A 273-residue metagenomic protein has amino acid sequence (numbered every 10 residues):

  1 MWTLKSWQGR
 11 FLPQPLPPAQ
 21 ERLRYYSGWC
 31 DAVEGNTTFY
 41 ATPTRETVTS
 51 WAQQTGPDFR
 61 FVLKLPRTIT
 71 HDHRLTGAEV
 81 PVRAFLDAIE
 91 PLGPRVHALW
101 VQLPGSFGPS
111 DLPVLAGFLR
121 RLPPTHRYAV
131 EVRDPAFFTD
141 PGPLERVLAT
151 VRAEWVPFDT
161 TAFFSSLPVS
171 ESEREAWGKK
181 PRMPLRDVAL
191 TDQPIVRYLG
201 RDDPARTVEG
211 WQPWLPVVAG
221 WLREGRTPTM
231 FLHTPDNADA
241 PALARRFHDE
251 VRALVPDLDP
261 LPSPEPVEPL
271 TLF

Functional and structural regions predicted by a protein language model:
M1-F273: Residues lining hydrophobic/aromatic ligand-binding pockets adjacent to catalytic sites
